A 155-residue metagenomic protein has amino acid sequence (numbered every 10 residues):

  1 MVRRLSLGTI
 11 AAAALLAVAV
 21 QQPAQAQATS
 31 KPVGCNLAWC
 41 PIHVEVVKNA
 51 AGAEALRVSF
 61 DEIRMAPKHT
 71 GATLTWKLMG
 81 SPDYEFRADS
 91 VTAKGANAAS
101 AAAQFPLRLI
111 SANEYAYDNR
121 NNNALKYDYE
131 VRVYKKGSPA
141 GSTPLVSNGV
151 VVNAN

Functional and structural regions predicted by a protein language model:
M1-A11: Bacterial N-terminal signal peptides that target proteins for export
T9-A19: Bacterial N-terminal signal peptides
V20-A26: Sec/Tat signal peptide C-region and signal peptidase I cleavage site
K31-T70: N-terminal edge beta-strand
H43, T73-K77, D128-E130: Beta-strand secondary-structure signal
R64-P82: Beta-strand cores of secreted/periplasmic/IMS beta-sandwich domains, seen most often in copper-related folds
D83-A103: Short, surface-exposed alpha-helix to beta-strand junction/turn motifs within ectodomains of secreted and cell-envelope
F105-N155: Extracellular/periplasmic metallocenter environments
